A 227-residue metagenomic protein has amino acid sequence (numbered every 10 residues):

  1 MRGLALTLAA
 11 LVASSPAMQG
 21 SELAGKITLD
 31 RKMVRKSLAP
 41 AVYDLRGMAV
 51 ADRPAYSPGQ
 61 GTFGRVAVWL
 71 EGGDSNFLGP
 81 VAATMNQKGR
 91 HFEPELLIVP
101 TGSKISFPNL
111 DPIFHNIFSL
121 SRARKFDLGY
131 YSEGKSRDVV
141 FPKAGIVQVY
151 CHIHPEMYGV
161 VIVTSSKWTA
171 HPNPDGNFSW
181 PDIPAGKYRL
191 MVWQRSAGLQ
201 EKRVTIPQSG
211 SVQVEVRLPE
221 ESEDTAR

Functional and structural regions predicted by a protein language model:
L4-A13: Sec-dependent N-terminal signal peptides
A17-R227: Extracytoplasmic copper-binding redox domains, predominantly the cupredoxin/blue-copper superfamily
